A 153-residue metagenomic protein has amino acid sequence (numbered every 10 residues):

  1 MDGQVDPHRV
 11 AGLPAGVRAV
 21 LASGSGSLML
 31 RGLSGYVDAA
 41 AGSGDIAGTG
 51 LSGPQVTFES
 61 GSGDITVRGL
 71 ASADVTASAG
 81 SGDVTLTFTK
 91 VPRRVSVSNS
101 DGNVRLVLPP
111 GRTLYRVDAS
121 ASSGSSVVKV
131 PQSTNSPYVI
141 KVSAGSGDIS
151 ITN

Functional and structural regions predicted by a protein language model:
M1-L13, S126-S136: Short acidic/polar N-terminal linker immediately downstream of export determinants
D6, P14-G16, S34, R112-L114 (+1 more regions): Extracytoplasmic
V10-G12, M29, V107: Generic structural detector for well-ordered beta-strands
V20-G61: Right-handed parallel beta-helix
T49-L51, Q55-V56, V67-N153: Short, surface-exposed interaction patches in beta-rich subdomains that mediate adhesion/assembly near membranes
